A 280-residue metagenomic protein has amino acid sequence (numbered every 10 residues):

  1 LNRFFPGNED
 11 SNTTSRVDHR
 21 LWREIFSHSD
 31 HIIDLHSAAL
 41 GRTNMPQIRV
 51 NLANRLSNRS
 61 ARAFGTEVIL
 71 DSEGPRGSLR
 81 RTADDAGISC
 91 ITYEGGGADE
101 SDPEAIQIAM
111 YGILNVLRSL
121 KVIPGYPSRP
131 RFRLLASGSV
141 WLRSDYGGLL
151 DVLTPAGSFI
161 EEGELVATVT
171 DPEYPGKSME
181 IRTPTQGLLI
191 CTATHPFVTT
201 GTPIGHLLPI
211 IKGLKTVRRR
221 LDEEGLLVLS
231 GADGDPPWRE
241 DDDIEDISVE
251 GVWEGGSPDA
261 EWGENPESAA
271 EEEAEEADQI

Functional and structural regions predicted by a protein language model:
L1-I280: Structured catalytic-domain cores with a bias toward divalent-metal coordination
